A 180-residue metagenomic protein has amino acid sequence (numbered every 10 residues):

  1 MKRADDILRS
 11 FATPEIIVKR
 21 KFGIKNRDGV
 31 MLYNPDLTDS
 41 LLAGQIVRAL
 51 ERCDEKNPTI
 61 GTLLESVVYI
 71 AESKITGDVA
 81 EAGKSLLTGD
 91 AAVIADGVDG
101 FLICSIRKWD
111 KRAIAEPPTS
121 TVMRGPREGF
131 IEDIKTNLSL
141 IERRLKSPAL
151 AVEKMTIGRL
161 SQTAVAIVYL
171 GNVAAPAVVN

Functional and structural regions predicted by a protein language model:
M1-N180: Membrane-embedded alpha-helical signal segments
